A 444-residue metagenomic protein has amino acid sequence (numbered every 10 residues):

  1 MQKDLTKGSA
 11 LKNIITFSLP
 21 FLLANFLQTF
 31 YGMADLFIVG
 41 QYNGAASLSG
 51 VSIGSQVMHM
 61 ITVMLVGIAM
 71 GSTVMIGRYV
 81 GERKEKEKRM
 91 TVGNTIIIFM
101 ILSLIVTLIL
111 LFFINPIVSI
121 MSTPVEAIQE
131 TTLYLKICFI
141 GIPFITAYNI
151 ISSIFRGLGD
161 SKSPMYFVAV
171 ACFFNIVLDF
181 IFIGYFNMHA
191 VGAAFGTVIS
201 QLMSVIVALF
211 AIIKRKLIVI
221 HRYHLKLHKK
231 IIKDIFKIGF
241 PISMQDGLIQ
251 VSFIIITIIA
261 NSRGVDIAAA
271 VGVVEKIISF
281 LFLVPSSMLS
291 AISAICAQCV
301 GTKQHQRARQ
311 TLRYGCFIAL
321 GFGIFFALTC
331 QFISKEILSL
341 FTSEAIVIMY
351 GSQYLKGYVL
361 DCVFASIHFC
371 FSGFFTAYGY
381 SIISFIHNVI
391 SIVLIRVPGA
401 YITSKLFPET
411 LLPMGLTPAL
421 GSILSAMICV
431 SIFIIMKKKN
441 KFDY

Functional and structural regions predicted by a protein language model:
M1-S18, I76-G141, Y185-F240, C296-D361 (+1 more regions): Short alpha-helical transmembrane segments in multi-pass integral membrane proteins
L5-Y42, Q56-G71, M75, M100-T107 (+6 more regions): N-terminal transmembrane alpha-helices
T16-D35, I137, A171, S200-S204 (+4 more regions): Transmembrane helical elements of multi-pass membrane transporters/channels
L22, F26, F30, A34 (+17 more regions): Generic alpha-helical transmembrane segments of integral inner-membrane proteins, especially permease/transport modules
F30-S49, V118-V125, I181-M188, G247-V274 (+4 more regions): Helix-terminus/linker motif at the lipid-water interface of multi-pass membrane proteins
N43-Q56, L135, A194, V265-F280 (+2 more regions): Small-residue hotspots at the loop-to-helix junctions and early N-terminal turns of transmembrane alpha-helices
L48-L108, I145-P164, A270-S334, A365-H387: Small-residue-rich hydrophobic transmembrane alpha-helices
A69, C138-R156, P164-C172, A193-I206 (+4 more regions): Short runs within selected transmembrane alpha-helices of multi-pass transporters and secretion channels
